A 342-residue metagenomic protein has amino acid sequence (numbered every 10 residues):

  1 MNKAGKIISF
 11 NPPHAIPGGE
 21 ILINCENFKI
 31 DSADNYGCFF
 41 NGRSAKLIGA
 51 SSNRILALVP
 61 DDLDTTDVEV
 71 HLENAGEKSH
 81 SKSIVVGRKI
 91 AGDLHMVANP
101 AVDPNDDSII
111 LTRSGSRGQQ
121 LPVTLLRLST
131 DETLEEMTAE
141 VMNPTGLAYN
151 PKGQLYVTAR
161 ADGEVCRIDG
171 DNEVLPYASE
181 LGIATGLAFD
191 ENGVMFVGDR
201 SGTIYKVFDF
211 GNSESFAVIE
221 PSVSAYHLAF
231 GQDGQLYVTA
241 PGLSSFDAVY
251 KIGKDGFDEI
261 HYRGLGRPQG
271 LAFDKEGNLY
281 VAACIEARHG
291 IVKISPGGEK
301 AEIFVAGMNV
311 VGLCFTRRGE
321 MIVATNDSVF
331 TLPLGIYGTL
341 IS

Functional and structural regions predicted by a protein language model:
M1-I110, P122: Ser/Thr/Pro-rich low-complexity tracts
P60, D103, I109-Q120, E140 (+5 more regions): Conserved beta-strand positions in repeat-built beta-propeller and related beta-rich domains
R88-H95, E136-V141, P176-L181, F216-P221 (+2 more regions): Surface loop/turn motifs at the tips and blade-to-blade linkers of beta-strand repeat domains
M96, L121, E140-N143, A161 (+7 more regions): Beta-rich catalytic cores
N99-P100, G146, G186, H227 (+2 more regions): Conserved beta-strand position repeated once per blade in WD40 beta-propeller domains
V102-D106, Y149-K152, F189-N192, F230-D233 (+2 more regions): Residue-level detector of Asp-centered blade-edge/turn motifs that repeat once per structural unit in beta-propeller
L128-E132, I168-E173, V207-N212, I252-G256 (+2 more regions): Short loop/turn segments that connect beta-strands within beta-propeller blades
A306-S342: Blade-level signature of beta-propeller repeat domains, shared across WD40, Kelch, NHL, RCC1 and BNR/Asp-box propellers
